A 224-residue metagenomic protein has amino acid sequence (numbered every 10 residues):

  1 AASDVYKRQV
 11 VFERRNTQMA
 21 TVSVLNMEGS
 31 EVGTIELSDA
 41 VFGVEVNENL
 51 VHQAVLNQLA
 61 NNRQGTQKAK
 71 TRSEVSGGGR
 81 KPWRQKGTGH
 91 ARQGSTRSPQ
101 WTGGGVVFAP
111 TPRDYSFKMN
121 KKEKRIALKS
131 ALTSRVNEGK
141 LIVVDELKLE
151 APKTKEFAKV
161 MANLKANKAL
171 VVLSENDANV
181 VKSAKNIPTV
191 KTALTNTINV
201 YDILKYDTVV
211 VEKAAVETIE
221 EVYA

Functional and structural regions predicted by a protein language model:
A1-Y6: Short, small-residue-biased leader/transition segments that mark boundaries at the very start of proteins
R8-Q64, A109-A224: Extended polybasic, low-complexity segments that bind anionic RNA or targeting/receptor surfaces
V22, N26, E36, Q58 (+4 more regions): Exposed boundary/loop context
E48-K86: A short, flexible low-complexity segment enriched in Lys/Arg and Gly/Pro that occurs in N-terminal basic tails
R72-A109: Glycine/serine-rich anion-binding loops at beta->alpha junctions that coordinate negatively charged ligand groups
